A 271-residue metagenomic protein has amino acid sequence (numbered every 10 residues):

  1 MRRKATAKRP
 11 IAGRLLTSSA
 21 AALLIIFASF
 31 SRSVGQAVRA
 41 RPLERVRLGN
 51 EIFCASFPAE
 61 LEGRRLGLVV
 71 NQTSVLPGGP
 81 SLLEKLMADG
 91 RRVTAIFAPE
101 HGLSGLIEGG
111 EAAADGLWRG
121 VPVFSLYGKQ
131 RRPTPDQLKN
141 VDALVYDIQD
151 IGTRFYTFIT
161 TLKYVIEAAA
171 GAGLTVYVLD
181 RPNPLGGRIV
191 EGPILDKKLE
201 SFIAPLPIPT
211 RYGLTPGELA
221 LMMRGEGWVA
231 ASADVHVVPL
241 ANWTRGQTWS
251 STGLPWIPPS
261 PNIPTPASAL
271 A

Functional and structural regions predicted by a protein language model:
S18-S29: Bacterial N-terminal signal peptides
R45-R91: N-terminal phosphate-binding or glycine-rich loops at protein starts, especially the Walker A/P-loop of NTPases
R91, G171-T175: A short helix->loop->beta-strand "cap" motif at the edges of active sites that frequently abuts
T94-E100: Short internal beta-strands
G105-G110, Y177-E200: Glycine-rich, charge-decorated loop segments at or immediately adjacent to ligand/cofactor-binding or catalytic sites
G109-V141, T153: Glycine-rich oxoanion-binding loops at beta->alpha junctions
D150-L162: Glycine/threonine-rich flexible loop motifs
E200-A271: Conserved anion/nucleotide-ligand pocket segment
